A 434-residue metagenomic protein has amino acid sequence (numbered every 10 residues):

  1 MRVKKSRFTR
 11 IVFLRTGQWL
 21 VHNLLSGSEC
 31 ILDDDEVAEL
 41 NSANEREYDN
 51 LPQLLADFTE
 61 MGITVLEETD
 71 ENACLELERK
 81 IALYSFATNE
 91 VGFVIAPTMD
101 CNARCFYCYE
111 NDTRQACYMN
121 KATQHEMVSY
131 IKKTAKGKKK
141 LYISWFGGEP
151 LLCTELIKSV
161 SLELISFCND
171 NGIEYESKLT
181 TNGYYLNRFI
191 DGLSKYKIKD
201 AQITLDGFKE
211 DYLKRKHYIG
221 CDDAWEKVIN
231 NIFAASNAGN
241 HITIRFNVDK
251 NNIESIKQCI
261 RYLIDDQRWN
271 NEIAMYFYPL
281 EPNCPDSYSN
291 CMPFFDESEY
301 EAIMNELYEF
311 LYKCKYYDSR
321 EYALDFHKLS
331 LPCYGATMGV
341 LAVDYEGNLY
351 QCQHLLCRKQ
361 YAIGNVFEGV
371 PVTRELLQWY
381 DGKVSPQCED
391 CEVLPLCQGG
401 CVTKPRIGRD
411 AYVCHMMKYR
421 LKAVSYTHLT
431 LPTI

Functional and structural regions predicted by a protein language model:
K5-V21, S26-I31, P52-V94: N-terminal [4Fe-4S]-dependent radical SAM core
A73-D191, K199: Conserved alpha-helical substructure of the radical SAM core
D100-E110, P386-T403: Local cysteine-cluster metal-coordination motifs and their immediate loop/turn environment, predominantly Fe-S cluster
E110-M119, P395-A423: Iron-sulfur (Fe-S) cluster-binding segments and ferredoxin-like electron-carrier domains, especially [2Fe-2S]
I198-K209, I273-L280: Non-cysteine beta-strand/loop elements that form the S-adenosyl-L-methionine
K214-A336: Radical SAM enzyme [4Fe-4S]-AdoMet core and its adjacent flexible, acidic and glycine-rich loops/tails across
E297-H327, Q353-Q398: C-terminal accessory region of radical SAM enzymes
T427-T433: Conserved small/polar residues in nucleotide/adenosyl-binding loops
